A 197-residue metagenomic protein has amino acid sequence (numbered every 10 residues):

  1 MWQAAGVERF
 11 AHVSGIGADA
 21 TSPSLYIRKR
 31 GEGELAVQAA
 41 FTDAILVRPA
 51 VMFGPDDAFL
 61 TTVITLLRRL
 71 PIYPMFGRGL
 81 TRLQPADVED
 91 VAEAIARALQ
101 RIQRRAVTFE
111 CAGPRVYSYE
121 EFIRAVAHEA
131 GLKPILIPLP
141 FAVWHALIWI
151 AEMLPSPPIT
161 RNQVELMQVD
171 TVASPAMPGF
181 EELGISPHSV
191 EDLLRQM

Functional and structural regions predicted by a protein language model:
M1-A40, A44-A50: Conserved Rossmann-fold NAD(P)-dependent oxidoreductase catalytic core, especially the SDR/UDP-sugar
A18, M52-G54, V91: Conserved sequence/active-site signature of Rossmann-fold short-chain dehydrogenase/reductase
S24, I45-L66, T81-R82, Y117: Flexible, glycine-rich beta-alpha linker
G31-E34, L60-T61, E120: Short, surface-exposed alpha-helical segments at coil->helix boundaries
T65-A86, D90, A94-R105, E110: A conserved pocket-lining segment of Rossmann-fold NAD(P)-dependent short-chain dehydrogenase/reductase
F76, T160-R161: Residue-level signal for threonine
A92-T160, A173-M197: Mid/C-terminal beta-alpha module of Rossmann-like enzyme folds, strongest in SDR-family dehydrogenases/epimerases
M167-V172: N-terminal, intrinsically disordered low-complexity tails/presequences enriched in Lys/Ser/Pro and small residues
